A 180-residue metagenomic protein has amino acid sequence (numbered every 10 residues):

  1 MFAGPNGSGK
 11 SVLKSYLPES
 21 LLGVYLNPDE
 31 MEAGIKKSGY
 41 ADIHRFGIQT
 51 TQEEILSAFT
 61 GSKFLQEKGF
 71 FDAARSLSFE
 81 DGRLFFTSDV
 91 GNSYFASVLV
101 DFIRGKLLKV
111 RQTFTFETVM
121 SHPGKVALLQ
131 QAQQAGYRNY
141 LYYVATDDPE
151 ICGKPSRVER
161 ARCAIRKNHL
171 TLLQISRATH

Functional and structural regions predicted by a protein language model:
G4-P5: P-loop (Walker A) phosphate-binding loop of NTP-binding proteins
S8-G9: Conserved glycine(s) of the Walker
V12-L13: Hydrophobic positions on the alpha1 helix immediately C-terminal to the Walker A/P-loop
L17-K109: Conserved substrate/cofactor phosphate-moiety recognition/catalytic segment in nucleotide-dependent phosphotransferases
L21-G23, R111, A135-Y140: Short glycine-/polar-rich loops that comprise or flank the Walker A/P-loop and associated switch/sensor motifs
F116-V126, T146: Acidic, metal-coordinating catalytic cores used for nucleic-acid/nucleotide bond scission and strand-transfer chemistry
Q133-T179: A glycine- and Lys/Arg-enriched "phosphate-lid" helix/loop adjacent to the NTP-binding pocket of small-molecule kinases
